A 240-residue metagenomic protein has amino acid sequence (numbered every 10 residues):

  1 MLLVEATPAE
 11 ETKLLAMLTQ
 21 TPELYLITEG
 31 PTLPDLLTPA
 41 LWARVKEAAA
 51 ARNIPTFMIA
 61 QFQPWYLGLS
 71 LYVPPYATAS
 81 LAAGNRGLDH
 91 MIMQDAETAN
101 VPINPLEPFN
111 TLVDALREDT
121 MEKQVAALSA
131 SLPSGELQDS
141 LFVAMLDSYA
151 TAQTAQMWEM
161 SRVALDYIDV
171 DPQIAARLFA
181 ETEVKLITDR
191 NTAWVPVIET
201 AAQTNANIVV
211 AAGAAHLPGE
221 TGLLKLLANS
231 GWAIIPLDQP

Functional and structural regions predicted by a protein language model:
M1-T182: Structured, acidic catalytic/metal-binding patches in enzyme active sites
R177-P240: A cross-kingdom marker for long, charged
